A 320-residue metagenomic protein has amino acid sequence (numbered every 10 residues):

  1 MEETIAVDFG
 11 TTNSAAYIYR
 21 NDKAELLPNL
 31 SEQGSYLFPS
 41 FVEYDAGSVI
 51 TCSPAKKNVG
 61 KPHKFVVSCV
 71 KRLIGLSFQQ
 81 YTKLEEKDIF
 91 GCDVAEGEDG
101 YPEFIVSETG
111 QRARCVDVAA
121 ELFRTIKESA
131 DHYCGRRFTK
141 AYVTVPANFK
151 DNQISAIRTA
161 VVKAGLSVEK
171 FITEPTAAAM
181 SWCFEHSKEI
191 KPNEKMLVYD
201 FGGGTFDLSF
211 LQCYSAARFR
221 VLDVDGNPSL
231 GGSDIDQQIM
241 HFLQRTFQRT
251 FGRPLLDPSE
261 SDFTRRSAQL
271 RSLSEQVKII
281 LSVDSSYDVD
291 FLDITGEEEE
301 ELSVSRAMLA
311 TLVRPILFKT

Functional and structural regions predicted by a protein language model:
M1-E85, D93-E98, S107-R112, V116 (+2 more regions): Oxyanion-binding/catalytic loops of NTP- or PPi-dependent enzymes
Y101-E103: The two-metal-ion catalytic cores of nucleic-acid processing enzymes
